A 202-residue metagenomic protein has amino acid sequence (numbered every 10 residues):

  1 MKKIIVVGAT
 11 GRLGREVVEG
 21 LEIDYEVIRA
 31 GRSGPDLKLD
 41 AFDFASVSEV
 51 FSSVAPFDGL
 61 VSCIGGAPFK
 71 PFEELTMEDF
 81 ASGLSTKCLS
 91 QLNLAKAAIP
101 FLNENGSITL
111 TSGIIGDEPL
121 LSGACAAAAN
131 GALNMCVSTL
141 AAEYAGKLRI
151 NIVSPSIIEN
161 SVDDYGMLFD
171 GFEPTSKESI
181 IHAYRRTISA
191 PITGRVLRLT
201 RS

Functional and structural regions predicted by a protein language model:
V6-G20: N-terminal Rossmann NAD(P)H-binding glycine-rich loop of SDR-like oxidoreductase domains
A30-S46: Rossmann-fold cofactor-recognition segment
A41-F57: Conserved Rossmann-fold cofactor-binding substructure of NAD(P)-dependent oxidoreductases
V61-F69: Conserved NAD(P)H cofactor-binding loop of Rossmann-fold oxidoreductase domains
P71-F72, D79-A81: Substrate-binding pocket helix/loop in short-chain dehydrogenase/reductase
G83, N93, S107-A145, S154-I157: Catalytic loop of short-chain dehydrogenase/reductase
I152-S154, E159-N160, M167-S202: C-terminal helical subdomain
